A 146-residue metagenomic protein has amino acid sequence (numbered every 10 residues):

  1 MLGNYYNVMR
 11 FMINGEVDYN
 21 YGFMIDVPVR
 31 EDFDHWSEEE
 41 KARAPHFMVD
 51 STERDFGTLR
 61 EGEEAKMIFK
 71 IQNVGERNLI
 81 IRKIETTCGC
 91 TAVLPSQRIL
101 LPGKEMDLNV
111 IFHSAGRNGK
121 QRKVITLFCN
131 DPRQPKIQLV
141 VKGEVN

Functional and structural regions predicted by a protein language model:
M1-G3, H113-G119, N130, N146: Short, surface-exposed loop/turn segments at beta-strand-coil junctions that are enriched for proline with nearby
G3-G15, Q121-N130: A short beta-strand micro-motif common to beta-rich folds, especially ectodomain repeats
V8, I13-K70, V74, P132-N146: Long, low-complexity ectodomains and other extracytoplasmic segments of secretory-pathway proteins
Y21, R77-E85, R122, I137-L139: Short, hydrophobic/aromatic beta-strand segments
R54, K104-V110: Short strand-edge motifs at loop-to-beta-strand transitions and within beta-strands of extracellular beta-rich domains
I68-Q72, I111, T126: Short edge beta-strand/loop segments characteristic of extracellular beta-sandwich folds
T87-L94: Short, solvent-exposed loop/linker segments at beta-strand-coil boundaries, enriched for Pro/Gly and Ser/Thr
